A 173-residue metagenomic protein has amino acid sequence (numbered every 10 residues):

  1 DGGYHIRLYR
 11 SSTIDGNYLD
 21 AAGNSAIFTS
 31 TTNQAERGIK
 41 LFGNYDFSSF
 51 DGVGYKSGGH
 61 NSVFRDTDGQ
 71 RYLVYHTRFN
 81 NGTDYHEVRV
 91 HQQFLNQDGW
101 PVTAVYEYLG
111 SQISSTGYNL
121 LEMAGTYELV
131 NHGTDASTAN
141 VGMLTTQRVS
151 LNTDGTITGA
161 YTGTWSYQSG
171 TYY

Functional and structural regions predicted by a protein language model:
D1-Y173: Carbohydrate-active catalytic/glycan-binding domains of CAZyme proteins, especially the secreted or lumenal ectodomains
